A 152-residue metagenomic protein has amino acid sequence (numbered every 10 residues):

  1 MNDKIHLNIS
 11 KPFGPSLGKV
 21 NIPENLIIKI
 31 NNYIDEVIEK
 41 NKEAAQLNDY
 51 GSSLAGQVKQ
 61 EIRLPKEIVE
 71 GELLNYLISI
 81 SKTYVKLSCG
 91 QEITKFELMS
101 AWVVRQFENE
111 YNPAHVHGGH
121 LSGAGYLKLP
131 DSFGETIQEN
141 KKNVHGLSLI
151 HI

Functional and structural regions predicted by a protein language model:
M1-Q91, W102, N109-N112: Non-heme Fe(II)/2-oxoglutarate
E72-H145: Conserved double-stranded beta-helix
I150-I152: Conserved small/polar residues in nucleotide/adenosyl-binding loops
